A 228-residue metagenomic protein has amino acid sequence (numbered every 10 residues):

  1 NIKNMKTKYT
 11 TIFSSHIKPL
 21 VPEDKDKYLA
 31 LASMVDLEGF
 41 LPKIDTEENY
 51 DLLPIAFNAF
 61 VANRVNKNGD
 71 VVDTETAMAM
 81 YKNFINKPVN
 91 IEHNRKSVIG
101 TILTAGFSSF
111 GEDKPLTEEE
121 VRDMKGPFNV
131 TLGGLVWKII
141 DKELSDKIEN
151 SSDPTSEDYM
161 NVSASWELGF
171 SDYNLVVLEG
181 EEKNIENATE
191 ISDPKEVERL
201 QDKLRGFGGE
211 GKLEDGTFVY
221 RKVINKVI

Functional and structural regions predicted by a protein language model:
I2-V98: Polar/acidic, low-complexity leader/linker segments enriched in S/T/G and N/D
K8, K27, N49, M80 (+4 more regions): Intrinsically disordered, low-complexity N-terminal regions enriched in serine/proline/glycine with scattered basic
I12-F13, T117-I228: Residue microenvironments linked to proteolytic maturation and disulfide-stabilized extracellular modules
V21, L41, T46, K114-T117 (+1 more regions): Surface-exposed intrinsically disordered loops and tails
I85, I102-G106, F128, V162: Generic hydrophobic, aliphatic-rich segments that mediate packing or membrane embedding
I91-V121: A glycine-rich, hydrophobic loop/mini-helix early in the fold
